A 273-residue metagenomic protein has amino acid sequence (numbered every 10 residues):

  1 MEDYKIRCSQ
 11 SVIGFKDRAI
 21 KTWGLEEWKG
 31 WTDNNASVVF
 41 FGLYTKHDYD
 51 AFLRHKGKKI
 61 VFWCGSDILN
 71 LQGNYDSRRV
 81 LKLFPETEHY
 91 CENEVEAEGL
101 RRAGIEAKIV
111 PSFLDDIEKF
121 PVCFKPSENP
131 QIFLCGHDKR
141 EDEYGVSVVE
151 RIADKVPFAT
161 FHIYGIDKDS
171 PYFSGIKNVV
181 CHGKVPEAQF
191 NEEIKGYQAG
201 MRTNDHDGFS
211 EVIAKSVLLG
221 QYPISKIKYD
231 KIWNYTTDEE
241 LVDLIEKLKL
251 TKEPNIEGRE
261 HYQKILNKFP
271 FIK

Functional and structural regions predicted by a protein language model:
M1-A51, H55, N234-D238, F271-I272: N-terminal pre-catalytic "stem/leader" segment of glycosyltransferase-like enzymes
S37-V39, L53-L71, Y90: Active-site proximal beta-strand in glycosyltransferases
Q72-H89: Membrane-proximal helix-turn-helix segments that form the acceptor-binding/catalytic region of lipid-linked
T87-P121: Donor nucleotide-sugar binding/catalytic pocket of nucleotide-sugar-dependent glycosyltransferases
P121-Y144, E150-V156, F161-H162: Conserved donor-binding/catalytic core segment of Leloir-type glycosyltransferases
S170-A188: Nucleotide-activated donor-binding/catalytic signature segment of Leloir-type glycosyltransferases, i.e., the conserved
N204-D205: Aromatic "clamp/platform" in nucleotide-sugar-dependent glycosyltransferases that forms part of the donor/acceptor
T236-K273: A charged, aromatic-enriched C-terminal amphipathic alpha-helix characteristic of glycosyltransferases across folds
